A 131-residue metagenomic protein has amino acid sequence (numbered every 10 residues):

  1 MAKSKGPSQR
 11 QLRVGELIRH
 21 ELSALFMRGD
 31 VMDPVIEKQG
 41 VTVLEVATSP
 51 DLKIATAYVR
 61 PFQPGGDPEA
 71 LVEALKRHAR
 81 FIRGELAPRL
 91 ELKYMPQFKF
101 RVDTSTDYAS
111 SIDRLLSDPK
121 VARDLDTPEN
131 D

Functional and structural regions predicted by a protein language model:
M1-I54, R60-D131: Charge-rich, low-complexity N-terminal segments
